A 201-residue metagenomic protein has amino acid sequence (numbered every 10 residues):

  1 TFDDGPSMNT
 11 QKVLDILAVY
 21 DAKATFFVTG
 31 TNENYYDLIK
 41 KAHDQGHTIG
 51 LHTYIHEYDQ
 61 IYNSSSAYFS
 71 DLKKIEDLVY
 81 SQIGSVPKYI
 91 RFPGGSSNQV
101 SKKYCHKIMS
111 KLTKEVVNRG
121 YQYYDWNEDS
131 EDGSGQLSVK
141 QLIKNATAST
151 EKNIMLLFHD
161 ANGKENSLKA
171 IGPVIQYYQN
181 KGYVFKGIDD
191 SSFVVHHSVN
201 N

Functional and structural regions predicted by a protein language model:
T1-Y68, K73-V86, Y177, V184 (+1 more regions): Active-site beta->alpha N-cap acidic-glycine motif
F2, F26-G30, L51-T53, R91-G94 (+3 more regions): A cross-domain feature marking catalytic cores of carbohydrate-active enzymes and several ubiquitous metabolic/repair
D4, T29, K103-Y104, E165: Residue-level marker of alpha-helix boundaries and capping positions
G5, T31-N34, S97, S134 (+1 more regions): Glycine-/small-residue-rich active-site loops that bind phosphorylated ligands and cofactors
Q11, D15-A24, S81, A148-N201: Terminal accessory/targeting
L38, S101-C105, H196-N200: Short aromatic-enriched loop/helix-cap "lid" or pocket-rim segments at secondary-structure transitions that line
E57-I83, N98-N153, N166-A170: Alpha-helical scaffold elements lining the catalytic groove of polysaccharide deacetylases
